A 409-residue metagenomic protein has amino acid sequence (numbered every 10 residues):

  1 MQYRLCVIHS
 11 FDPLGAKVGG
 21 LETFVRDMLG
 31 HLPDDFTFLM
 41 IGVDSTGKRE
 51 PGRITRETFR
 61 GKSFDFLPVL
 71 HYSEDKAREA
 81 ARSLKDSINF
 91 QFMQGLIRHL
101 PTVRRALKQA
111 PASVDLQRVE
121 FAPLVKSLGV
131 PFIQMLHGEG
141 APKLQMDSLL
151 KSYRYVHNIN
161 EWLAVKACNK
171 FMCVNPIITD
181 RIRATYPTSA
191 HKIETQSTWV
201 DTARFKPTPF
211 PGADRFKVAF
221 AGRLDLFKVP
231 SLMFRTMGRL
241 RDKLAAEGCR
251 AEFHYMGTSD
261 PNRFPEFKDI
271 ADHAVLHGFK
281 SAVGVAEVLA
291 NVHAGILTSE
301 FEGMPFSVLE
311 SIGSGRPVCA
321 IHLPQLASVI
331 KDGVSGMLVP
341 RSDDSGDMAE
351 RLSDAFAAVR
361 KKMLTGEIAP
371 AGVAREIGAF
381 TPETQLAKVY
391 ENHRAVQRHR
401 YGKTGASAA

Functional and structural regions predicted by a protein language model:
R104, S152-F171: Membrane-proximal helix-turn-helix segments that form the acceptor-binding/catalytic region of lipid-linked
S113-D115, A122-Q145, M172: Active-site proximal beta-strand in glycosyltransferases
M172, P211-K228, F234-G238: Conserved donor-binding/catalytic core segment of Leloir-type glycosyltransferases
I177, W199: Carbohydrate-associated surface elements
F264-V283: Nucleotide-activated donor-binding/catalytic signature segment of Leloir-type glycosyltransferases, i.e., the conserved
E300: Aromatic "clamp/platform" in nucleotide-sugar-dependent glycosyltransferases that forms part of the donor/acceptor
P317-A320, I330: Short hydrophobic beta-strand element within catalytic cores of glycosyltransferases and related nucleotide-activated
D343, D347, M363-G402: A charged, aromatic-enriched C-terminal amphipathic alpha-helix characteristic of glycosyltransferases across folds
